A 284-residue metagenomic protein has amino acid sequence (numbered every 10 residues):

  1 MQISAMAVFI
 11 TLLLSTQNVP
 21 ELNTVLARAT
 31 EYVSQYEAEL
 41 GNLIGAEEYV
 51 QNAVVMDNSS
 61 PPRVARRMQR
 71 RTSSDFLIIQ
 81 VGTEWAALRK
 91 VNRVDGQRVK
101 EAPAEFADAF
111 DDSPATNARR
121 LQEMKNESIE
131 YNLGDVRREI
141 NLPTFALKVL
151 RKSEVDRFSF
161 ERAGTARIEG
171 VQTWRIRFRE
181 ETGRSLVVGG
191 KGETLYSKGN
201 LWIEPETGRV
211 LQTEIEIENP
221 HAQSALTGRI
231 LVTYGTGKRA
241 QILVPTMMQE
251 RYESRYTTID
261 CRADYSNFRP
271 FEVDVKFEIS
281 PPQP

Functional and structural regions predicted by a protein language model:
Q2-P20: Bacterial Sec-dependent signal peptides at the C-terminal "C-region" and cleavage site
T16-K198, P205-L211, E216-G228, G235-M247 (+1 more regions): Structured extracytoplasmic
